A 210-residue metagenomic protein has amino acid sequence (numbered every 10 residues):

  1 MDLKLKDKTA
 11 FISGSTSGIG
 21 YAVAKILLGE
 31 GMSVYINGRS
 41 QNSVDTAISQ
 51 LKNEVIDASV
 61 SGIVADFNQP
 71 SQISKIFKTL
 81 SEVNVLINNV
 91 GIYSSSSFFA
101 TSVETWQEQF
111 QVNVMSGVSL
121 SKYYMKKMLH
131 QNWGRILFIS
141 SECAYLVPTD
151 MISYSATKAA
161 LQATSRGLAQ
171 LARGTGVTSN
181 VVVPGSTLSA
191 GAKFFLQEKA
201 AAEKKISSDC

Functional and structural regions predicted by a protein language model:
T9, T16-S17: Conserved glycine-rich cofactor-binding loop
E30-T46: Conserved glycine-rich Rossmann-like NAD(P)H-binding loop of the short-chain dehydrogenase/reductase
S97-F98, T105-F110, A200: Substrate-binding pocket helix/loop in short-chain dehydrogenase/reductase
T101, V147-S155, G167, F195: Active-site loop-to-helix junction immediately N-terminal to the catalytic Tyr of the SDR YXXXK motif in Rossmann-fold
S121, T157: Active-site helix of classical SDR
K126, Q170-L171: Alpha-helical segment proximal to the catalytic Tyr-Lys
S141: Residue(s) in the substrate-gating loop at a strand-loop-helix junction that position the organic substrate next
